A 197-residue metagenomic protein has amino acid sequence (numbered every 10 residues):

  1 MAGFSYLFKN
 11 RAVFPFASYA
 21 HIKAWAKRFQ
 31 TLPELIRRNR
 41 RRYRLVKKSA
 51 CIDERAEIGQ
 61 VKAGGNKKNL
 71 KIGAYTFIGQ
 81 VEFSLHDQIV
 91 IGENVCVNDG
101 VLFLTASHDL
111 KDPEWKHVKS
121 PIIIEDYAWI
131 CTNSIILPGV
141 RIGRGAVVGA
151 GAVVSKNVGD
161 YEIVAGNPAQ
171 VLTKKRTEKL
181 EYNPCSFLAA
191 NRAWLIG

Functional and structural regions predicted by a protein language model:
M1-L104, L110, D126-Y127, R144 (+3 more regions): Domain-scale signature associated with acetyltransferase and cell-envelope carbohydrate enzymes
K67, K119, L137: Short, surface-exposed alpha-helical recognition segments that flank or form part of ligand/macromolecule-binding
W115-I124: Glycine-rich NAD(P)-binding loop of Rossmann-like domains
T132-K156: Beta-rich strand-turn-strand
